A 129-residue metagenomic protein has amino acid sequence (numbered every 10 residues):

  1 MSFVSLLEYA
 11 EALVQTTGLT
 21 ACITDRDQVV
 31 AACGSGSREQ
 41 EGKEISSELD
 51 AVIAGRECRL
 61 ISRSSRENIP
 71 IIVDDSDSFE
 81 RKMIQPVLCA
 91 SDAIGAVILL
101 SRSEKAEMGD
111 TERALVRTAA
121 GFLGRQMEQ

Functional and structural regions predicted by a protein language model:
M1-T17, K43-A51, A96-Q129: Juxtadomain coupling helices with adjacent low-complexity linkers
E8-S78: Structured interaction and signal-relay segments at domain junctions
D75, F79, M108-T111: Short amphipathic alpha-helical interaction segments
R81-L88: A short, aliphatic-rich beta-strand micro-motif
S91-D92: Glycine-biased flexible loop/turn sites that connect beta-strands or occur in inter-domain linkers
